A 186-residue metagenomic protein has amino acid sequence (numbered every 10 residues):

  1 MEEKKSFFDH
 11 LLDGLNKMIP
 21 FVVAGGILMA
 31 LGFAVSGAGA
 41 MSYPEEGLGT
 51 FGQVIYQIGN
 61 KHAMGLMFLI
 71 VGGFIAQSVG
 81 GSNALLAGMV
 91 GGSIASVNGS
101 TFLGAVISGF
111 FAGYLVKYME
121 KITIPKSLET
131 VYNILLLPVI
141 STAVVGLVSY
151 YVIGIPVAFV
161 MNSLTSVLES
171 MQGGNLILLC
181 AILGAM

Functional and structural regions predicted by a protein language model:
M1-M186: Signature of multi-pass transmembrane helix bundles
